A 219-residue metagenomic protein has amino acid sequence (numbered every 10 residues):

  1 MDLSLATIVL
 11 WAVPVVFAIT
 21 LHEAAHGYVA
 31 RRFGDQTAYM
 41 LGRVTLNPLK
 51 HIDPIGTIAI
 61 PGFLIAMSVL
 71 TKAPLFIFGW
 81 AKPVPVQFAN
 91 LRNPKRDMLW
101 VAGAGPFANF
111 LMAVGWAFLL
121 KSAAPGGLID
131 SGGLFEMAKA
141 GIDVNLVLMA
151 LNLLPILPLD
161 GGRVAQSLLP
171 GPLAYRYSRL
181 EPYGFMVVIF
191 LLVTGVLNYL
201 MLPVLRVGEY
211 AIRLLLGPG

Functional and structural regions predicted by a protein language model:
M1-G219: Hydrophobic transmembrane alpha-helices and their immediate loop junctions in multi-pass integral membrane proteins
